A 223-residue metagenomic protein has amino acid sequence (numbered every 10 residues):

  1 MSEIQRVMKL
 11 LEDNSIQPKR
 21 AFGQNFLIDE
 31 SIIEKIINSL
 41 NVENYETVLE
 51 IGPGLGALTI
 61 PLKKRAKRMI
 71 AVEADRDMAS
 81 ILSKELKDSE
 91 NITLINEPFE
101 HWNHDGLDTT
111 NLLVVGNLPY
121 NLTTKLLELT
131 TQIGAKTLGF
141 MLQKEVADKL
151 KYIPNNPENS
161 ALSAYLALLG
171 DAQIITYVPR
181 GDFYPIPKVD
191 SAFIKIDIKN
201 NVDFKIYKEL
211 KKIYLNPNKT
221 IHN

Functional and structural regions predicted by a protein language model:
M1-K212, N216: Catalytic cores of RNA-modifying enzymes
